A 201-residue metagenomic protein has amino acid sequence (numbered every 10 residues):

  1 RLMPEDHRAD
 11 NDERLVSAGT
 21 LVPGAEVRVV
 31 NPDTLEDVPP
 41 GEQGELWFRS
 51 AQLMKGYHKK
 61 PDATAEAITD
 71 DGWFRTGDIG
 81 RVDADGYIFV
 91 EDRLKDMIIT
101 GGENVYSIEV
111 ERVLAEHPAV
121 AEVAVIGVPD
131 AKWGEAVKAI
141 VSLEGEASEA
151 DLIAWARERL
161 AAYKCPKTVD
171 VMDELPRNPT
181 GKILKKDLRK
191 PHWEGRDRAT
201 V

Functional and structural regions predicted by a protein language model:
R1-Y87, L94-M97, V110-E111: Conserved AMP-binding/adenylate-forming
D6-D10, I153-R157, D197-A199: Short, positively charged
P23-A25, G44, E135-V137, K167 (+1 more regions): Change "...and in nucleic-acid phosphodiester-cleaving endonucleases..." to "...and in nucleic-acid processing enzymes
E26, D37, G72, A121-E122 (+3 more regions): Secondary-structure boundary/capping signal
S50, K55-G56, I79-K164, E174-P176 (+3 more regions): AMP-binding/adenylate-forming catalytic core of the ANL superfamily
V169-M172: General small-molecule cofactor/ligand-binding pocket signal
K190-V201: Acidic/polar alpha-helix N-cap and adjacent early helical turns within long charge-rich amphipathic helices/linkers
